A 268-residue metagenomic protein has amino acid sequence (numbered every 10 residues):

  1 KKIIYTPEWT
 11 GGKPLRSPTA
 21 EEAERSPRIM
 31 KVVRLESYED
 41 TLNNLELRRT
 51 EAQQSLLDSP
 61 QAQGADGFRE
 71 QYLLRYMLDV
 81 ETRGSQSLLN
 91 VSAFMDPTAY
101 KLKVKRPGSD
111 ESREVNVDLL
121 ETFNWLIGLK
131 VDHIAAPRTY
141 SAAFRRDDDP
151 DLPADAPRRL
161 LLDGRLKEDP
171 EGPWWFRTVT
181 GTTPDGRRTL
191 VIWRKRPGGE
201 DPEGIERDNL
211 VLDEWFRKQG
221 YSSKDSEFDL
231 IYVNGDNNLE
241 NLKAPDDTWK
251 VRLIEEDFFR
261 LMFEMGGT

Functional and structural regions predicted by a protein language model:
K1-T268: Accessory, often C-terminal, charged low-complexity segments
